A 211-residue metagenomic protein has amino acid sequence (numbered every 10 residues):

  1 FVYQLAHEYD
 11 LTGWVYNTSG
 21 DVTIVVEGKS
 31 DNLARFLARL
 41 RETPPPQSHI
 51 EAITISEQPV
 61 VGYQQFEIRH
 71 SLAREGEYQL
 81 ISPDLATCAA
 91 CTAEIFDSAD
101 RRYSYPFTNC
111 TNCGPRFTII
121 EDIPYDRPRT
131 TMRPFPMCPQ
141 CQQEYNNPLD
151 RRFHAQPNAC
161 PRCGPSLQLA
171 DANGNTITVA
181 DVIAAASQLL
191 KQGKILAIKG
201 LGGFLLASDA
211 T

Functional and structural regions predicted by a protein language model:
F1-Q168, T178-V182: Intrinsically disordered, low-complexity, mixed-charge
I55-E57, G203-T211: A phosphate-binding glycine/aspartate-rich beta-alpha loop in the early core of alpha/beta enzymes
D171: Acidic surface patches and DE-rich sequence motifs
A185-S187, I195: Phosphate-binding active sites in nucleotide-utilizing proteins
I195-F204: Glycine-rich N-terminal segment of FAD-binding domains in flavoprotein oxidoreductases, spanning the beta-loop-helix
